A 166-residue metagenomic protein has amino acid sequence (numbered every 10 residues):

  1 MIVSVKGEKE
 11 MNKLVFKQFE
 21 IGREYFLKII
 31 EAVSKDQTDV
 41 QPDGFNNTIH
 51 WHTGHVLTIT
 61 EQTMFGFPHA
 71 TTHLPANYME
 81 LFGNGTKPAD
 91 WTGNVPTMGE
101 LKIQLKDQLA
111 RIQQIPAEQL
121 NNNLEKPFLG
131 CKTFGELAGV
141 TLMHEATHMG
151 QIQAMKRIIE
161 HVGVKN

Functional and structural regions predicted by a protein language model:
M1-E10: Short, Lys/Arg-enriched N-terminal segments with co-localized hydrophobic residues within the first ~10-30 amino acids
V3, G83-K87: Extended low-complexity intrinsically disordered regions
M11-V15: Short Lys/Arg-rich basic patches
F16-E20, L27, Q37-N84, K126-N166: Short, contiguous alpha-helical
E24-I29, Q108: Amphipathic alpha-helical packing segments from all-alpha helical-bundle domains
A32, H52-H55, I115: Conserved catalytic core of Hanks-type protein kinase domains
S34, M64, Q113-P116, L120 (+1 more regions): A structural signal for long alpha-helical coiled-coils and helix-turn connectors that form the cytosolic signaling
T86-E125, E136-T141: Acidic/histidine-rich alpha-helical segments that form the ligand environment of transition-metal centers
